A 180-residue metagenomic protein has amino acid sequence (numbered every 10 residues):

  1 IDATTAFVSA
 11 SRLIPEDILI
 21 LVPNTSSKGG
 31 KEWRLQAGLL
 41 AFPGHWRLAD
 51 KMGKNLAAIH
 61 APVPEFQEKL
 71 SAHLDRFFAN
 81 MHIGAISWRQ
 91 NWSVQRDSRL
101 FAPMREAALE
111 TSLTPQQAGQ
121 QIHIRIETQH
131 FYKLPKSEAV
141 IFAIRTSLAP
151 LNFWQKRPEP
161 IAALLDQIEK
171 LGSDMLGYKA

Functional and structural regions predicted by a protein language model:
I1-A180: Extended, well-ordered protein cores
